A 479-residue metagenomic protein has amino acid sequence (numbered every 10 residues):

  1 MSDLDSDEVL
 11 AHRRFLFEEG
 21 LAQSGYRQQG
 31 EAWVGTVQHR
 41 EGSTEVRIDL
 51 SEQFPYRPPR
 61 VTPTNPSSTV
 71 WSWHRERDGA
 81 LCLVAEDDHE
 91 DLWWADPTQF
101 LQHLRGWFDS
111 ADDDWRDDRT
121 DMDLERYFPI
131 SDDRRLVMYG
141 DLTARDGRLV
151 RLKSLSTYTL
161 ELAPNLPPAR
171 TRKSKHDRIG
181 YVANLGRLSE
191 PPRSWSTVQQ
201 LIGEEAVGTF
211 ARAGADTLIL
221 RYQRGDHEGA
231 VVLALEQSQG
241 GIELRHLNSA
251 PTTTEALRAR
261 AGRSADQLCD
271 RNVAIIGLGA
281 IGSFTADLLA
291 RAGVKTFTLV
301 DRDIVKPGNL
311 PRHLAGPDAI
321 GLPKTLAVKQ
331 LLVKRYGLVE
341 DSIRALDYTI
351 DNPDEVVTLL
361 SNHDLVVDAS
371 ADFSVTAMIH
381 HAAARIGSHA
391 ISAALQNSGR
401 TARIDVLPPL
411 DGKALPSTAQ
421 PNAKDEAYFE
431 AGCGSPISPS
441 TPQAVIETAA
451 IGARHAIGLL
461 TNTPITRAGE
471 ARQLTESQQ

Functional and structural regions predicted by a protein language model:
A22-D88, W94-D96: Compact alpha/beta protein-protein interaction domains typified by the UBC
W73-F128: Domain-level detector for trafficking modules
W115, R119, D123-Q239, S361-L365 (+1 more regions): Glycine-rich phosphate/adenylate-binding loop
H227-V273: N-terminal charged helix/coil linker that caps or initiates catalytic domains
S264-I304: Glycine-rich adenosine-cofactor-binding loop
R302-L338: Glycine-rich phosphate-binding loop and adjoining beta1-alpha1-beta2 segment of Rossmann-like nucleotide-binding folds
L346-D354: Conserved SAM/SAH-binding loop
P353-S361: Short amphipathic alpha-helix with an adjacent loop that forms part of the alpha/beta core around
